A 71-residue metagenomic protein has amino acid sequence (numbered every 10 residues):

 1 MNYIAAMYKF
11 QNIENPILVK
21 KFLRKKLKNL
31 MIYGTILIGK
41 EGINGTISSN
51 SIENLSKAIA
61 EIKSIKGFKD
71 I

Functional and structural regions predicted by a protein language model:
M1-N15: Short glycine-/aliphatic-rich beta-strand segments at the starts of folded cytosolic domains
Y8, T46-N50: Short hydrophobic/aromatic beta-strand micro-patches that form the beta-sheet surface supporting nucleotide- or nucleic
N12-M31: Short amphipathic alpha-helix segments
E14, N50-E53: Short coil/turn linker and secondary-structure boundary residues
N15, N44-T46: Residues in flexible loops and secondary-structure boundaries
Y33-L37: Soluble N-terminal domains of membrane-associated systems
I38-I43: Short Gly/Ser/Thr- and Asp/Glu-enriched loop/turn motifs at secondary-structure junctions
I52-I71: Extended, charged alpha/beta regions that create polyanion-binding interfaces
